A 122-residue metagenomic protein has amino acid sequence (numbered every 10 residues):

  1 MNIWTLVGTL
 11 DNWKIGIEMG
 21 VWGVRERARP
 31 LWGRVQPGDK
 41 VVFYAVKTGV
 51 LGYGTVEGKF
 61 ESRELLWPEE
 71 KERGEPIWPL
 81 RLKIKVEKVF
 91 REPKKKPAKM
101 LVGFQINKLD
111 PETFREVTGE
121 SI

Functional and structural regions predicted by a protein language model:
M1-L6, G23-P30, E64-I122: Contiguous surface segments at macromolecular interaction interfaces
V7-G23: Short, basic/aromatic beta-hairpin or loop at an interaction surface
N12, F60, K88-F90: Residues that cap or initiate secondary-structure elements
V50-K59: Short beta-strand-centered aromatic/proline hotspots
